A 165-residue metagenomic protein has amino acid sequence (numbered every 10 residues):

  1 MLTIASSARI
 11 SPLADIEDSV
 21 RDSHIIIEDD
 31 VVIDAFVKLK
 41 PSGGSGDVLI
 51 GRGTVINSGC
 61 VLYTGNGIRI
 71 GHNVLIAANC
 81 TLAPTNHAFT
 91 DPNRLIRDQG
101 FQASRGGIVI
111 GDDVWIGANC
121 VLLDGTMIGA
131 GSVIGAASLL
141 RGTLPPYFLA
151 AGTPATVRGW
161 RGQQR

Functional and structural regions predicted by a protein language model:
M1-P12: A transmembrane-helix-recognition feature enriched in membrane-embedded lipid enzymes and envelope glyco-/phospholipid
A5-S7, G51-G53, N57, G71 (+4 more regions): Secondary-structure boundary/capping motif
L13-L122, T126, T153-P154, W160-Q163: Flexible, glycine/small-residue-enriched loop-and-beta-strand segment within the central core of proteins
G125-A151, A155: C-terminal/domain-terminus segments
